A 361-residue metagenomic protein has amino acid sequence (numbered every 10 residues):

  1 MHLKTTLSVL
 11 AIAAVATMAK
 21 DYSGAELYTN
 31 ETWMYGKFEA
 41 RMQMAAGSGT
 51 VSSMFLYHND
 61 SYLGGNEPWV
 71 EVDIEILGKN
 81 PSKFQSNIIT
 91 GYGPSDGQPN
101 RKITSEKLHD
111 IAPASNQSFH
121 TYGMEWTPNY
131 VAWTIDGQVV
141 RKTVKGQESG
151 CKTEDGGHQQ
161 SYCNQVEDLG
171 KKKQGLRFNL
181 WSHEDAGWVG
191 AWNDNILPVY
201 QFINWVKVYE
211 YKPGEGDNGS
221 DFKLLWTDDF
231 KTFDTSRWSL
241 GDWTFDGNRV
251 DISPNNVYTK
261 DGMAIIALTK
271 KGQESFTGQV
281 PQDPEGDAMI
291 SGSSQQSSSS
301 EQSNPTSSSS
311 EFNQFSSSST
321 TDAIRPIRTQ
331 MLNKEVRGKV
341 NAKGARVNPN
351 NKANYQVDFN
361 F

Functional and structural regions predicted by a protein language model:
M1-A19: Fungal secretory targeting signals
H2-L3, A11, M34, E39 (+4 more regions): Generic secretory/membrane-interface signal
A11-A14, N87-I88, A323-P326: Generic short N-terminal amphipathic or hydrophobic helices
M18-G292, V340-G344, V357-F361: GH16 jelly-roll
P281-S297, E301-T306, E311-F361: Fungal extracellular Ser/Thr-rich, low-complexity intrinsically disordered regions
